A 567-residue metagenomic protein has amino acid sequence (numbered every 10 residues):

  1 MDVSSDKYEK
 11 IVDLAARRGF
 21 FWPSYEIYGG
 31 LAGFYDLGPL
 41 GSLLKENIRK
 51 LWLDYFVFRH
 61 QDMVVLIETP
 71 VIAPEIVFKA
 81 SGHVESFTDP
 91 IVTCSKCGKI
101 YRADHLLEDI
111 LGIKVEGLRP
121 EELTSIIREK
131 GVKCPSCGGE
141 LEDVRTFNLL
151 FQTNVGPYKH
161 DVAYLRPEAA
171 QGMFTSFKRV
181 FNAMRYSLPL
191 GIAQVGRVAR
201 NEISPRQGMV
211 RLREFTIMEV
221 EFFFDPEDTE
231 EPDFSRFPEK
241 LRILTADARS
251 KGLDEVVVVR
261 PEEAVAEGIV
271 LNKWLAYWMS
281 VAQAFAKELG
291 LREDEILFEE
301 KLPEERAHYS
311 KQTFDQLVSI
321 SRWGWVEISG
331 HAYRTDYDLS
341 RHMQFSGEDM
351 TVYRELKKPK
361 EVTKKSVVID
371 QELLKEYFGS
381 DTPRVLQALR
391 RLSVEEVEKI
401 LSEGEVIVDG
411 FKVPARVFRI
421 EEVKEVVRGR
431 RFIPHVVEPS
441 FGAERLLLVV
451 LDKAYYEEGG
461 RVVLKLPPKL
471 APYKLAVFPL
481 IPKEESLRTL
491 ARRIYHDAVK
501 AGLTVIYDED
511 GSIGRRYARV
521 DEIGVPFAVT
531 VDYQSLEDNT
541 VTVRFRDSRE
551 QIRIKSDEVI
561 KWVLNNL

Functional and structural regions predicted by a protein language model:
M1-L567: NTP/phosphate- and nucleic-acid-binding module
